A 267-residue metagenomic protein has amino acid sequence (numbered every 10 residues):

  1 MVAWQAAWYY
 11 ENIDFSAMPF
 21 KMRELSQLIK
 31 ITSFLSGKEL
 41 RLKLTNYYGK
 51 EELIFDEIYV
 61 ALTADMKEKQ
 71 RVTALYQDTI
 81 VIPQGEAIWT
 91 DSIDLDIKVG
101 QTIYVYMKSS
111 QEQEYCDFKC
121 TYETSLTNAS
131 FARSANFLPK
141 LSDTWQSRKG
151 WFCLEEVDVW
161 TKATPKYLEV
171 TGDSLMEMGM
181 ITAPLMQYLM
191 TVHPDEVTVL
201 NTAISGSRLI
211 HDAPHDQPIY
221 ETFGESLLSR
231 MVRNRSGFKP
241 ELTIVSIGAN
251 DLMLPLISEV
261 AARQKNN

Functional and structural regions predicted by a protein language model:
M1-T171, M176-M178, A183, T191-P194: N-terminal secretory targeting modules
A61, T164-N266: Conserved SGNH/GDSL esterase-like catalytic core that processes O-acyl groups on lipids and polysaccharides
